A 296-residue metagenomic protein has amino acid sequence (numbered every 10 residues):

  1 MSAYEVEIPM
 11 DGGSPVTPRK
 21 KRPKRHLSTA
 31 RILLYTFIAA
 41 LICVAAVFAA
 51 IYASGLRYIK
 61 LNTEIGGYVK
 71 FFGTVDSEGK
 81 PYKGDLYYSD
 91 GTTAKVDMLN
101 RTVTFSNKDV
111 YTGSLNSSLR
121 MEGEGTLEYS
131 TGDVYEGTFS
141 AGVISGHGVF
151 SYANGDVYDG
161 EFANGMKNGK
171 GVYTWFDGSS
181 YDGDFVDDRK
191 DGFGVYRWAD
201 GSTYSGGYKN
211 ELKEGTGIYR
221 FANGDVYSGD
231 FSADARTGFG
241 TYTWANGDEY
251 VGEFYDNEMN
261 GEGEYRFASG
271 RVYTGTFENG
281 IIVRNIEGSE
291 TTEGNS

Functional and structural regions predicted by a protein language model:
M1-R19: N-terminal targeting leaders characterized by basic, low-complexity, disordered sequences that direct proteins
P23-I42: N-terminal Sec-pathway targeting helices
C43-Y52: Hydrophobic alpha-helical membrane-insertion segments, chiefly the h-region of N-terminal signal peptides
I51-K80: Ser/Thr/Pro/Gly-rich low-complexity linker/stalk segments immediately outside membranes or between
K70-Y82, L86-L99, V110-M121, V134-S145 (+6 more regions): Conserved anchor residues at repeat-unit boundaries in beta-strand-based tandem repeats, strongest for the MORN repeat
V103-F105, Y129-T131, Y152-N154, W175-D177 (+4 more regions): Right-handed parallel beta-helix/beta-solenoid
I218, V226, A245-E249, E253-E258 (+3 more regions): Extracytoplasmic/luminal low-complexity segments enriched in Pro/Gly and acidic/polar residues that act as flexible
